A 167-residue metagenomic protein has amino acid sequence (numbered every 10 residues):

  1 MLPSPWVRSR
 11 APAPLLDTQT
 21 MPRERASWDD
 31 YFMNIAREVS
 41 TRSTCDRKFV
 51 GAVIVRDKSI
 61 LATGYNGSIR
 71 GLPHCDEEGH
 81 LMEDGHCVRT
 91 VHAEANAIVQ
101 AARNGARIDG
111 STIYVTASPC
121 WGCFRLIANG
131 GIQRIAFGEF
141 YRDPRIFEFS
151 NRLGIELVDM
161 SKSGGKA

Functional and structural regions predicted by a protein language model:
L2-A167: Zinc-dependent deaminase catalytic domain
